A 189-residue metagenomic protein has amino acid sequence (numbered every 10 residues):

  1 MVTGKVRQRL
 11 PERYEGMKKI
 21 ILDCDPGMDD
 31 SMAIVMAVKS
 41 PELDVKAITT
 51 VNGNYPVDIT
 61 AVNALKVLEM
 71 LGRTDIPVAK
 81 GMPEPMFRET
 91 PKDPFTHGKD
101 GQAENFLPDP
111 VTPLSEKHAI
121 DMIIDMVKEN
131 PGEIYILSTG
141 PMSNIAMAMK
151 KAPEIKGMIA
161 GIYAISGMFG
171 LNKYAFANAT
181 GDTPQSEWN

Functional and structural regions predicted by a protein language model:
K5-G16: Short, Lys/Arg-enriched N-terminal segments with co-localized hydrophobic residues within the first ~10-30 amino acids
Y14-D23, M28-K66, D100, P108-N189: Active-site histidine-anchored catalytic micro-motif
L22, I76, D93-T96, Y135: Short, flexible coil/turn micro-motifs enriched in small/turn-prone residues
V67, L71-A79: A glycine-rich helix N-cap at a beta->alpha junction
A79-L107: Surface-exposed loop and adjacent secondary-structure segments within mature catalytic domains
